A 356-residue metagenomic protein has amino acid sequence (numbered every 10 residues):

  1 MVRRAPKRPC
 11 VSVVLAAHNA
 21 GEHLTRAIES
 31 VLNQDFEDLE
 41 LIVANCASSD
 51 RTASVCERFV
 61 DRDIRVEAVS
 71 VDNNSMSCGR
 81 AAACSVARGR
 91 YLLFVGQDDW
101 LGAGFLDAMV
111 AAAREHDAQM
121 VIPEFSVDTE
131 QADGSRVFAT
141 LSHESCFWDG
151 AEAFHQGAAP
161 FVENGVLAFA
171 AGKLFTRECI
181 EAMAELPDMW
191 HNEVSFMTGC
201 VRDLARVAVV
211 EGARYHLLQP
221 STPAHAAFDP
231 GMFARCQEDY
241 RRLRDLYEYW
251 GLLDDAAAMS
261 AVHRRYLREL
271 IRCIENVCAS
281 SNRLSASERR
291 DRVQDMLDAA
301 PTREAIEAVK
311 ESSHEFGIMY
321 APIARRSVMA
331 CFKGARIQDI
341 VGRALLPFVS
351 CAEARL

Functional and structural regions predicted by a protein language model:
M1-S30: N-proximal low-complexity "stem/linker" segments adjacent to membrane-targeting elements
R8-V11, L32-V43, R51, D63-E67: Short loop->beta transition adjacent to catalytic acidic/histidine clusters or analogous donor-positioning motifs
E22, S30, E37, N45-V55 (+2 more regions): A conserved acidic beta->alpha catalytic loop
S70-A87, Q97-W100: Glycine-rich, basic loop-to-helix element that forms the pyrophosphate-binding segment of sugar-nucleotide handling
L92: Short aromatic/hydrophobic "clamp" motif used to bind/position activated sugar donors
Q97-G231: Donor-binding/catalytic cores of nucleotide-activated saccharide and glycerol-phosphate transferases/polymerases
G212-S221, A226-A256, E269-E304: Catalytic core of nucleotide-sugar-dependent glycosyltransferases
A279-L356: Membrane-interface aromatic/basic loop that binds lipid-linked glycans or pyrophosphate carriers, typified by
